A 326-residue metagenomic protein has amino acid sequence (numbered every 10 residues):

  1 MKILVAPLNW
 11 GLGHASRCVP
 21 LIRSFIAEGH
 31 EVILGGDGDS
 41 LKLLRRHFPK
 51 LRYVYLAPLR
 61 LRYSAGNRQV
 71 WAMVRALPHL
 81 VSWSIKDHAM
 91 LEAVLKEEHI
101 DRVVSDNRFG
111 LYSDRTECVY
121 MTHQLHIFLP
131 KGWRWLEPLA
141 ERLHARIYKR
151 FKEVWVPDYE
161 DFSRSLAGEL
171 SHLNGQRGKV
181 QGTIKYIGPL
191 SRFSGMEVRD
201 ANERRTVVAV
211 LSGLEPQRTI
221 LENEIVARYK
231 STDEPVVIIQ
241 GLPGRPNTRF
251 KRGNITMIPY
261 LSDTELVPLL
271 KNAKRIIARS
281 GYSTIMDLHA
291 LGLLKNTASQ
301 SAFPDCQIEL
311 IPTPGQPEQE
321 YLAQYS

Functional and structural regions predicted by a protein language model:
K2, L8-N9, A27-H79, T256: Conserved nucleotide-sugar phosphate-binding/catalytic loop shared by glycosyltransferases and other
P7-V19, P216-T219: A short, glycine/small-residue-rich beta-strand->loop->alpha-helix junction that serves as a flexible
A15-F25, S40: Short amphipathic alpha-helix
I22, L170-H172, K185-I276, E320: Donor-nucleotide binding loops and adjacent catalytic segments primarily of GT-B fold Leloir glycosyltransferases
G36-K42, V103-G110, I239-N247: Short, polar loop motifs at secondary-structure junctions
R68-G110: Conserved nucleotide-sugar donor-binding subdomain of glycosyltransferases
D114-Y186: Active-site-proximal region of nucleotide-activated glycan assembly enzymes, centered on histidine/acidic-rich loops
E265-Y321: A donor-sugar binding/catalytic signature common to diverse glycosyltransferases and related nucleotide-sugar
